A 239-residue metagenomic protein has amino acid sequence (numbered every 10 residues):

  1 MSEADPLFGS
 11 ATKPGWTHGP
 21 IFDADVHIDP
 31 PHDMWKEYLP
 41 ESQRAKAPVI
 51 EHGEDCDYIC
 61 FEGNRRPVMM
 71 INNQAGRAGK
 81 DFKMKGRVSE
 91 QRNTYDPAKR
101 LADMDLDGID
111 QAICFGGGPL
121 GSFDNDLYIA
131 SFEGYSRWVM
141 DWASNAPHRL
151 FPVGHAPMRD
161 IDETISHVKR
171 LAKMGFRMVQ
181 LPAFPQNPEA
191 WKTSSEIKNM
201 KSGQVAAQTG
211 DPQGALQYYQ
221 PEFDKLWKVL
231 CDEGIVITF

Functional and structural regions predicted by a protein language model:
M1-F239: Helix-coil boundary/capping segments in enzymes
